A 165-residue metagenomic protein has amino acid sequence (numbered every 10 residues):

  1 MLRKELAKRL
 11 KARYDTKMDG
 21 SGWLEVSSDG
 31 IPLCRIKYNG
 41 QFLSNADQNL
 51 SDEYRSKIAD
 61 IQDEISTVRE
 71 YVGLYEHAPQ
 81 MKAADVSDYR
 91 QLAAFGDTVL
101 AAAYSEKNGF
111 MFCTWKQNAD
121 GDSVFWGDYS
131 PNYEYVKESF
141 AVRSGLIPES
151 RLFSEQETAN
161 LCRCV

Functional and structural regions predicted by a protein language model:
M1-S21, A46-R90: Negatively charged, low-complexity tracts enriched in Asp/Glu with abundant Ser/Thr
W23-S27: A cross-family detector of function-defining hotspots
P32-Y38, S44: A structural microfeature
Y38, L100-W126, L161-V165: Short aromatic-glycine-(Arg/Gly/Cys) micro-motifs in beta-strand/loop hairpins
R69-M111, E149-S154: Short N-terminal "domain-start" leader segments that mark the transition from disordered tails or signal peptides into
G121-Y133, P148-S150: A short, exposed loop/beta-hairpin motif centered on an aromatic-Gly-Thr core
E149-V165: Charged/polar low-complexity intrinsically disordered segments, enriched in acidic residues
